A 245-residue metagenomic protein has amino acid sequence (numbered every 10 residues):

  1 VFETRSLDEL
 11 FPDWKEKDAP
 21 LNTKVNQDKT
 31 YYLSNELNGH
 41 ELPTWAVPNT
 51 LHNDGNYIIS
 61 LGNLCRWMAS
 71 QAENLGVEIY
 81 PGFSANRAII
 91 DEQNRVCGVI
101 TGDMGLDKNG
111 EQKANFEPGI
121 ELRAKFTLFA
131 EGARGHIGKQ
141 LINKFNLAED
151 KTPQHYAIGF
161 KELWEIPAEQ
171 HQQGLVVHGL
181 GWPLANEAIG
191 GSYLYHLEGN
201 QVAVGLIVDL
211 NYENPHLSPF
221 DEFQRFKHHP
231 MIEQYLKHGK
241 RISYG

Functional and structural regions predicted by a protein language model:
V1, P43, K139-I142: Short, solvent-exposed loop/turn and secondary-structure capping segments
V1-N38: N-terminal FAD cofactor-binding segment of flavoenzymes
R5-D8, T23, H40, N56-I59 (+2 more regions): Flexible, active-site-adjacent loop/turn segments at secondary-structure boundaries
W14-P20, E149, E233-L236: Short, surface-exposed acidic
K24-H52, Y57, G62, G190: Aromatic- and Gly/Pro-rich amphipathic surface segment
G62, R66-W67, Q71-Q234: Predominantly flavin-linked oxidoreductase catalytic cores and closely associated redox partners
L236-G245: A glycine-rich dinucleotide-binding beta-alpha-beta segment and adjacent secondary-structure elements that constitute
